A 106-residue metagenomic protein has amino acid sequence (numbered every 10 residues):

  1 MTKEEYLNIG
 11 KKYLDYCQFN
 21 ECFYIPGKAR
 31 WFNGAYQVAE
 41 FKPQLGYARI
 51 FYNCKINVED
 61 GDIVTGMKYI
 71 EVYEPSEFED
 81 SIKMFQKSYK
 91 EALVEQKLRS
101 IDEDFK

Functional and structural regions predicted by a protein language model:
M1-W31: Negatively charged, low-complexity tracts enriched in Asp/Glu with abundant Ser/Thr
T2, A29, A48, Q96-L98: Short, intrinsically disordered low-complexity segments
T2-Y6, I70-E77, K90-L93: Non-membrane alpha-helical secondary structure
K3, L7-L14, E79-I82, Q86 (+1 more regions): Residue-level detector of alpha-helical secondary structure
C22-K87: Acidic, low-complexity, intrinsically disordered interaction modules
Y89-K106: Short acidic, low-complexity intrinsically disordered linear motifs used for protein-protein interactions
